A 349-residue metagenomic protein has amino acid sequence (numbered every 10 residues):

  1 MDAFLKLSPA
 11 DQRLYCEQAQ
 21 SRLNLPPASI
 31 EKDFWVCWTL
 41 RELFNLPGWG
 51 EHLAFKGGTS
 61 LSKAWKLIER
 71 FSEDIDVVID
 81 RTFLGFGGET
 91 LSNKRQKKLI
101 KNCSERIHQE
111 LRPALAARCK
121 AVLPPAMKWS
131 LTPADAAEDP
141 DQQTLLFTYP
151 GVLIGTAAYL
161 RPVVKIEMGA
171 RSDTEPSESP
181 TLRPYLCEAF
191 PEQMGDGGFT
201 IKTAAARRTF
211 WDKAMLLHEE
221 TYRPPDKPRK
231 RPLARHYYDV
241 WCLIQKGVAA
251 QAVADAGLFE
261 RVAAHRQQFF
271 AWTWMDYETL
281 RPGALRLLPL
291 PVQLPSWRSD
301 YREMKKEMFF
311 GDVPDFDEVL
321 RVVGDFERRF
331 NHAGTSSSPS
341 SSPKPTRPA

Functional and structural regions predicted by a protein language model:
M1-L53, K63-E69, R81-A349: Structured mid-to-C-terminal alpha-helical surface segments
F55-T59: Glycine-rich beta-strand-to-loop/alpha-helix junction loops that act as flexible
V77-V78: Glycine-rich active-site/cofactor-binding loop and its immediate structural neighborhood
